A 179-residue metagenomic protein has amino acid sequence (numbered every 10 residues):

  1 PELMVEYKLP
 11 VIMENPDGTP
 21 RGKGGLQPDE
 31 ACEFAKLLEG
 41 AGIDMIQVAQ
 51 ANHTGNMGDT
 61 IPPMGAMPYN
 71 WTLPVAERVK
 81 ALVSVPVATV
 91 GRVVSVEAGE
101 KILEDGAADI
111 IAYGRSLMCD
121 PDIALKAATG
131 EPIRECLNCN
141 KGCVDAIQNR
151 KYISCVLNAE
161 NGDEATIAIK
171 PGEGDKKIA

Functional and structural regions predicted by a protein language model:
P1-A179: Flavin-dependent oxidoreductase catalytic cores
